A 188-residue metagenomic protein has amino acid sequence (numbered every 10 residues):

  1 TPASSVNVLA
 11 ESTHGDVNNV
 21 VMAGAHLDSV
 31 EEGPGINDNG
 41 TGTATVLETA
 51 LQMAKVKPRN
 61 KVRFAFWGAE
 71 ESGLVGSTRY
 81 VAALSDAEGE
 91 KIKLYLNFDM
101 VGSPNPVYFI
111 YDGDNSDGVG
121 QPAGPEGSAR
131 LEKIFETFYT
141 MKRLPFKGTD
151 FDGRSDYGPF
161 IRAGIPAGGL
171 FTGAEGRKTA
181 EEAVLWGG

Functional and structural regions predicted by a protein language model:
T1, V17-N18, E31, P58 (+3 more regions): Metal-dependent peptidase/peptidase-like ectodomains
T1-G35, E48-L51, R59: Soluble metallo-hydrolase cores and metallopeptidase-like ectodomains found primarily in the secretory/periplasmic
N7, N37-N39, N97: Asparagine-centered polar/low-complexity signal
G33-A44, E71: Short, conserved micro-motifs enriched in small and acidic residues
T45-T49, M53, S77-Y80: Buried hydrophobic packing segments
L51, V62, G173-G188: His/Asp/Glu-rich mid-to-C-terminal helical/loop segments that flank catalytic regions of hydrolases
